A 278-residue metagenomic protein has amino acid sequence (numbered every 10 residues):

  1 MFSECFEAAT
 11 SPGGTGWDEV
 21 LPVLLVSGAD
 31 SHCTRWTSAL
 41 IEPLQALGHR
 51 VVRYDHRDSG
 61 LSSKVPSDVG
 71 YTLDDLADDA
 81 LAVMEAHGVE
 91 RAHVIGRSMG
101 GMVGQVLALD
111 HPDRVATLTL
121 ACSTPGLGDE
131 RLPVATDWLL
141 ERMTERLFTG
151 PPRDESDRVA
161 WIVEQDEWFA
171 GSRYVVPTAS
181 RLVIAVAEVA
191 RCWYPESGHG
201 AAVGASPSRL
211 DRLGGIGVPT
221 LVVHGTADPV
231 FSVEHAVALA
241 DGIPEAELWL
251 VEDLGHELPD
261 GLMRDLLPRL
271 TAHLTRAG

Functional and structural regions predicted by a protein language model:
F2-K64: Conserved HGGG/HGGXW glycine-rich cap/lid loop of the alpha/beta-hydrolase fold
D75-A92: Conserved acidic catalytic loop of the alpha/beta-hydrolase fold
G101-P112, L118: Short glycine-enriched nucleophile-adjacent loop and the immediately C-terminal alpha-helix near the catalytic center
T117-P152: Flexible "cap/lid" loop of the alpha/beta hydrolase fold
W138-D211, V218, A238: Alpha/beta-hydrolase
I216, V222-H224: Short beta-strand/loop motif that positions the catalytic acidic residue of the alpha/beta-hydrolase fold
P229-H235: Conserved alpha/beta-hydrolase "acid-adjacent" motif
A246-G278: Catalytic active-site module of serine/aspartate enzymes centered on a nucleophile-bearing elbow/loop
